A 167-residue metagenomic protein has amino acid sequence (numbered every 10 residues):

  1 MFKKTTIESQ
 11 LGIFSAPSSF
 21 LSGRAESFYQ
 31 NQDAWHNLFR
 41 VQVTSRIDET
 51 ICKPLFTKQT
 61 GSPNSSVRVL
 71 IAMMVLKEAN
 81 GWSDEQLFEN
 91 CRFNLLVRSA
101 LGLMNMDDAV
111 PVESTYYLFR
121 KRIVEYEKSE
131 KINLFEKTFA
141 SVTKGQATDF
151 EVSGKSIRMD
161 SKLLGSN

Functional and structural regions predicted by a protein language model:
M1, L55, V75, L95-L96 (+2 more regions): Residue-level preference for alpha-helix termini and adjacent loops
M1-Q42: Charged, often Cys/His-bearing segments associated with DNA-binding zinc-finger transcription factors
S9-Q10, S83, Y126, L164: A periodicity- and composition-biased signal for non-globular, repetitive helical segments
Y29-A72, A79: Basic, short loop/linker segments at the boundary and entry of helix-turn-helix/winged-helix-like folds
Q32, H36, R40, T44-S45 (+5 more regions): Alpha-helix initiation and N-capping motif
P63-K128: Short, positively charged, Gly/Tyr-enriched micro-motifs that form contact patches at catalytic or ligand/partner
M104-N167: Active-site- or DNA-interface-adjacent structural scaffold in DNA-acting proteins
